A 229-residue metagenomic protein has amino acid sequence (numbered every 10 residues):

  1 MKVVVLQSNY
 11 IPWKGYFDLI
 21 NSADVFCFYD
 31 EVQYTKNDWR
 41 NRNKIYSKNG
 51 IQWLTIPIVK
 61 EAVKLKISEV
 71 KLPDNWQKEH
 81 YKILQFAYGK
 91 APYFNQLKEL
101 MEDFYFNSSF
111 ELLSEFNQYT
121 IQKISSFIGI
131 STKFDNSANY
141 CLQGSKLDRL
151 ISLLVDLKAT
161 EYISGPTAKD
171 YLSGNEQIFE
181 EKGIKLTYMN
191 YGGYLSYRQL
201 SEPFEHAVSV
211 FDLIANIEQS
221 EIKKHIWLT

Functional and structural regions predicted by a protein language model:
M1-T229: Residues lining hydrophobic/aromatic ligand-binding pockets adjacent to catalytic sites
